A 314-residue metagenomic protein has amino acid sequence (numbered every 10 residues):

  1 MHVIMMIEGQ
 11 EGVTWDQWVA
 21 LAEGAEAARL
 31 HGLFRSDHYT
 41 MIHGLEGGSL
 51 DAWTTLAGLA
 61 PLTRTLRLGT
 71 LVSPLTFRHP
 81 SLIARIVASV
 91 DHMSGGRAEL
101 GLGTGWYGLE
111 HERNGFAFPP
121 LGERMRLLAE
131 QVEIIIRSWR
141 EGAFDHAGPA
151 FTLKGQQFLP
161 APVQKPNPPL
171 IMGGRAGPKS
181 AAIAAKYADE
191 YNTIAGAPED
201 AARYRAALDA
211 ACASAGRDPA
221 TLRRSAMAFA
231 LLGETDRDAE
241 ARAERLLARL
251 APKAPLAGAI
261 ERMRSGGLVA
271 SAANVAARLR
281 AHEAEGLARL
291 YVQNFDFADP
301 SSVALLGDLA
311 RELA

Functional and structural regions predicted by a protein language model:
M1-A314: Active-site-adjacent structural elements that line small-molecule/cofactor binding pockets in enzymes
